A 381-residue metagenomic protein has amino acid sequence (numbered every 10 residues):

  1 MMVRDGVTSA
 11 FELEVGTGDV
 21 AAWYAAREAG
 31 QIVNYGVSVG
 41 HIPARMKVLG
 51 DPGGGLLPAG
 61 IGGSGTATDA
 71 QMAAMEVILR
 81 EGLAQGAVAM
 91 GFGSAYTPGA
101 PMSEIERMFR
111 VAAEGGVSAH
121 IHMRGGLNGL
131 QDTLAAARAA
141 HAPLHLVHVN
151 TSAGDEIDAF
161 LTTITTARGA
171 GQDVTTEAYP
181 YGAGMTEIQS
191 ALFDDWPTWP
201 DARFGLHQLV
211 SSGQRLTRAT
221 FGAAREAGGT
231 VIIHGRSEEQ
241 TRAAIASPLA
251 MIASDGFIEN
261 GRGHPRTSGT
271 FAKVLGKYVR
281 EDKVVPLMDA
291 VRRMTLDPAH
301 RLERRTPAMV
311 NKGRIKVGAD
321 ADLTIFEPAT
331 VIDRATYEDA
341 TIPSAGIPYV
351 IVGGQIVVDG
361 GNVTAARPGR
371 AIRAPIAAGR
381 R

Functional and structural regions predicted by a protein language model:
M1-G30: Metal-associated gating/positioning segment near the N- to mid-region
V3, R80-L83, A113: Non-catalytic positions within long, well-ordered alpha-helices that form the structural scaffold/packing of enzyme
G6, Y35, H41, G86 (+8 more regions): Divalent metal-coordination and catalytic microenvironments
T17-W23, P98-M108, G129-Q131: Active-site-adjacent beta->alpha loops and helix N-cap segments on the catalytic face of soluble alpha/beta enzymes
A29-V37, E106-I121, A139: Alpha-helix-loop-beta-strand connector modules within alpha/beta enzyme cores
I32, V39, R45-G54, G60-M102 (+2 more regions): Active-site neighborhoods of metal-dependent hydrolases
I232-G235, T241, D282-V291, H300-T341: Acidic, glycine-enriched loop/beta-strand segments at the rims of small-molecule binding/catalytic pockets
G235, R242-L249, S254-D255, L323-R370: C-terminal cap of metal-dependent C-N hydrolases
